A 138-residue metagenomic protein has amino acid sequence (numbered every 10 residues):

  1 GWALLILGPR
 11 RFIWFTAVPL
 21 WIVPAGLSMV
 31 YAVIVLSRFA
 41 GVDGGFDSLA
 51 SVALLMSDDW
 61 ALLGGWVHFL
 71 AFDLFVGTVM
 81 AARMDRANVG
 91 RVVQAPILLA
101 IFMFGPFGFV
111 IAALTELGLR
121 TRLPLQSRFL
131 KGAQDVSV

Functional and structural regions predicted by a protein language model:
G1-W14: N-terminal signal-anchor/start-transfer transmembrane helix
F12-V33: Loop-to-helix transition at the N-terminal end of transmembrane alpha-helices
S28-G44: Transmembrane alpha-helix/helix-exit interface in multi-pass inner-membrane proteins
S51-G65: Short aromatic-rich membrane-water interface segments that cap or initiate transmembrane helices in multi-pass membrane
G64-A71, L99: Hydrophobic alpha-helical transmembrane segments of multi-pass membrane proteins
L74-A81: Alpha-helical transmembrane segments of polytopic integral membrane proteins, especially the permease/helical cores
A95-G118: Hydrophobic, aromatic-rich membrane-embedded alpha-helical segments
